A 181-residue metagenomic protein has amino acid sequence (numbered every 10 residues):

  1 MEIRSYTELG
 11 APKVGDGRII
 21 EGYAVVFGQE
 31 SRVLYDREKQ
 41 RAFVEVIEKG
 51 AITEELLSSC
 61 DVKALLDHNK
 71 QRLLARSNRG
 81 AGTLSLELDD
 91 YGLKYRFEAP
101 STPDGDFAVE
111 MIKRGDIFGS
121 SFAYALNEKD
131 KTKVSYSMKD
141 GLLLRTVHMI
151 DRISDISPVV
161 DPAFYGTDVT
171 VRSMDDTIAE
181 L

Functional and structural regions predicted by a protein language model:
M1-E180: Signature of dsDNA virion morphogenesis modules
